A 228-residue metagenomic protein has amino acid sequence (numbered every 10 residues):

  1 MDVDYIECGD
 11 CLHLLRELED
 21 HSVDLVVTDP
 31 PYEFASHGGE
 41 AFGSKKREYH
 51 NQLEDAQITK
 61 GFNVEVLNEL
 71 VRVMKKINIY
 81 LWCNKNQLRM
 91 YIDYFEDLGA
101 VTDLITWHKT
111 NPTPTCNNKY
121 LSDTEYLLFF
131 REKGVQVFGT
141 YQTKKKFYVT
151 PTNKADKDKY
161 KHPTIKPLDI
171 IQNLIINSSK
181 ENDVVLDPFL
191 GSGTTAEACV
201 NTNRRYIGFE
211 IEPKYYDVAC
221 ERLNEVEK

Functional and structural regions predicted by a protein language model:
M1, C220-K228: Short, conserved SAM-binding/catalytic segment of Class I S-adenosyl-L-methionine-dependent methyltransferases
M1-D217: Core catalytic lobe of class I
